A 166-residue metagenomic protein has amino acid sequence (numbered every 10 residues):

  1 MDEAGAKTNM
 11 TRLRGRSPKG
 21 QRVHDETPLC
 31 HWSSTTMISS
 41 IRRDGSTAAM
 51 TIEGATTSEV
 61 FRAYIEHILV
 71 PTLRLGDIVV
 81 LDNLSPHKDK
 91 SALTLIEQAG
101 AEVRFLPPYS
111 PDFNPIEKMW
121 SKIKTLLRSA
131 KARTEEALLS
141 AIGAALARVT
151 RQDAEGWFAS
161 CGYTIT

Functional and structural regions predicted by a protein language model:
M1-T166: Short functional hotspots at interaction and active-site rims
